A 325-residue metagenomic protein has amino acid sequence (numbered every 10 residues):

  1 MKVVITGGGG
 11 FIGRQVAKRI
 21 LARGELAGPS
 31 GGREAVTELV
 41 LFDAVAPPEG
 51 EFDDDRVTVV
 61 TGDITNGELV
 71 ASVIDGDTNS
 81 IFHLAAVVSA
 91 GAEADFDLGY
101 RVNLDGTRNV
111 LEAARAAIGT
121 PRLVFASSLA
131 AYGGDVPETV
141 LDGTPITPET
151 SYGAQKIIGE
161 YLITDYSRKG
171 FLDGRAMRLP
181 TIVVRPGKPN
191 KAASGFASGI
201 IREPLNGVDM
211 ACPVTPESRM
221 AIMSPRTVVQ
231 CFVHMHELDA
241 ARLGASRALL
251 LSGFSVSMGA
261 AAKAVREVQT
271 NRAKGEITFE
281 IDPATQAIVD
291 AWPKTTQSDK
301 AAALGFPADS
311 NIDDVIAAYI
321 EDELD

Functional and structural regions predicted by a protein language model:
K2-L26: N-terminal Rossmann NAD(P)H-binding glycine-rich loop of SDR-like oxidoreductase domains
T61-V102: NAD(P)H-binding glycine-rich loop region in Rossmannoid oxidoreductase-like domains and their noncatalytic homologs
D105-T150: Conserved Rossmann-fold NAD(P)-dependent oxidoreductase catalytic core, especially the SDR/UDP-sugar
G134, E149-R175: Active-site Tyr-X1-5-Lys
T164-R219, P225-T227: NAD(P)-dependent short-chain dehydrogenase/reductase
K188-A193, P216-Q230, A245-V265, A318: Substrate-binding strand-loop-helix patch in Rossmann-like NAD(P)-dependent oxidoreductase/epimerase domains
P204, C231, M235-Q286: Mid/C-terminal beta-alpha module of Rossmann-like enzyme folds, strongest in SDR-family dehydrogenases/epimerases
F279-I281, P293-A303, S310-D325: Amphipathic terminal alpha-helices
